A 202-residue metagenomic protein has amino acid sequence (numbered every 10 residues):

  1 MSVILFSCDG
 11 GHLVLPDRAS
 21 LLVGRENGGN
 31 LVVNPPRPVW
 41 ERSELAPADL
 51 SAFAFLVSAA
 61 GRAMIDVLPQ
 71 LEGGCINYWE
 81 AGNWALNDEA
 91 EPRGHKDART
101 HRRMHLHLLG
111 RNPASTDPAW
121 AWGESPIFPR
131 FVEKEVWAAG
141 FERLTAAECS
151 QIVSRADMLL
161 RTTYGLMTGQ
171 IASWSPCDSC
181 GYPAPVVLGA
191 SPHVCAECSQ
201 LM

Functional and structural regions predicted by a protein language model:
M1-S173, D178-G181, G189, S199-M202: HIT superfamily nucleotide-processing domains
V186-V194: Short linker/helix segments within small regulatory modules
